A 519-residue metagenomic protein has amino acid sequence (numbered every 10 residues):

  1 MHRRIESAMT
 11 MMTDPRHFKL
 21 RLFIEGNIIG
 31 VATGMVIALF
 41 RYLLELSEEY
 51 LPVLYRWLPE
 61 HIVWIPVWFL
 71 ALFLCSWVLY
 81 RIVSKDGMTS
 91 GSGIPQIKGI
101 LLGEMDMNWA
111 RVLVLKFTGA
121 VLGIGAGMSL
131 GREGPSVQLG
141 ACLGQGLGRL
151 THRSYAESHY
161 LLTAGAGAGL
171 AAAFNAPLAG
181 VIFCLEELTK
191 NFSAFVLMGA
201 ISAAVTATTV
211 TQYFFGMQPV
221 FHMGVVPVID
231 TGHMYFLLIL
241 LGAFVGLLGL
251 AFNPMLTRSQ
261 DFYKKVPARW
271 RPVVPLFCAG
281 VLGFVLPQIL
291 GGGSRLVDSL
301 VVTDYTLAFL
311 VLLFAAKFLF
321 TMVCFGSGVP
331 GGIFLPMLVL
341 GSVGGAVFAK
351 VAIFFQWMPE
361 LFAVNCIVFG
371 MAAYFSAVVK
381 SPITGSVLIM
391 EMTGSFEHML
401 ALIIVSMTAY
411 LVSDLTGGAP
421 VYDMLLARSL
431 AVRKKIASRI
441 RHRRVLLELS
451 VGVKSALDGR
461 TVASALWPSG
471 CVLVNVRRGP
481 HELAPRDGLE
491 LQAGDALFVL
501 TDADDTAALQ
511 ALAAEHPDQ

Functional and structural regions predicted by a protein language model:
M1-K435, G452-V453, R478-P480, G494 (+1 more regions): Alpha-helical transmembrane segments and immediately membrane-proximal extracytoplasmic
G91, G291, R443, W467-G470: A short, polar/charged loop/turn motif at coil->beta-strand junctions and beta-hairpin connectors
I436-R444: Interdomain regulatory linker/hinge segments that flank or connect interaction modules in polarity/junction/synaptic
R443-V451: Short glycine-/aliphatic-rich beta-strand segments at the starts of folded cytosolic domains
V453-L509, A513: Cytosolic Rossmann-like ligand/nucleotide-binding regulatory domains
A514-Q519: A common structural junction motif
